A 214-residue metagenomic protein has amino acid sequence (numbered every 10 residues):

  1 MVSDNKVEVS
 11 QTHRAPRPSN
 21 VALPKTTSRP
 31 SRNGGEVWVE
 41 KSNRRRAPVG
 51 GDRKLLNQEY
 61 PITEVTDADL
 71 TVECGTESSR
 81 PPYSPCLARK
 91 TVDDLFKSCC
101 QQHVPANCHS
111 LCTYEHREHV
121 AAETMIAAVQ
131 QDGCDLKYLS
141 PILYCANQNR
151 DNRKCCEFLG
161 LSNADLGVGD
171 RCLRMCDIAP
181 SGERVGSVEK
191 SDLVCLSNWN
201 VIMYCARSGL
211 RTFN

Functional and structural regions predicted by a protein language model:
M1-N214: General marker for long, soluble alpha-helical cores
